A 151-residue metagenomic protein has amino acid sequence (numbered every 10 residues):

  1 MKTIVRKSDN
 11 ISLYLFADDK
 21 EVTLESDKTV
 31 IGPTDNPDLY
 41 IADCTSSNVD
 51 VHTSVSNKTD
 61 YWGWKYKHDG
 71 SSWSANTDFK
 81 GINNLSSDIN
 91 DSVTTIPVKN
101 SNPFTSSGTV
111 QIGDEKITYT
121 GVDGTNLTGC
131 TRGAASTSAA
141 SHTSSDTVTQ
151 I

Functional and structural regions predicted by a protein language model:
M1-F79: Interaction-interface detector
T77-I151: Autoprocessing Asn-cyclization modules and mimics
